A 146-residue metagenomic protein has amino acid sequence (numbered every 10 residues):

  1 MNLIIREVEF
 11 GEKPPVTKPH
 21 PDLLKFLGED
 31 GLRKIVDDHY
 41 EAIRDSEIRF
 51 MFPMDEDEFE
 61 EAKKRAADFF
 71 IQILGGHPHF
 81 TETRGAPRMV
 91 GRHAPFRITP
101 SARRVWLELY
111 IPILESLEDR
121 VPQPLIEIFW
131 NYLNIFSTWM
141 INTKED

Functional and structural regions predicted by a protein language model:
M1-D146: Core of compact, soluble alpha-helical bundle domains
